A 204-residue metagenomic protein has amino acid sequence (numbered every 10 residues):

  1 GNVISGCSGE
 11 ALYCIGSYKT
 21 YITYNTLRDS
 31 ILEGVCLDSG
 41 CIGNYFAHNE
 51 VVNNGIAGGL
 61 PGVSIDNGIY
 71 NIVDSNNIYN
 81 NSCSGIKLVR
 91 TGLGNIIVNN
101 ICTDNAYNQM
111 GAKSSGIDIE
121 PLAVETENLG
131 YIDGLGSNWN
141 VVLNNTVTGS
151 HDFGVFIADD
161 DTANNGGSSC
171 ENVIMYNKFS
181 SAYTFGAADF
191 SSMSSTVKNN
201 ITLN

Functional and structural regions predicted by a protein language model:
G1-L12, S195: Short intrinsically disordered, low-complexity coil segments enriched in acidic
S8-G16, I31-S39, V51, G55-D66 (+6 more regions): Short glycine/acidic-rich loop motifs that flank beta-strands on beta-rich extracellular proteins
S17, C41, G68-I69, G92 (+4 more regions): Small-residue (G/S/T/A) turn/hinge positions that recur once per unit in extracellular repeat modules
G116-E127: Flexible internal linker/loop segments at domain or repeat junctions
T126-I132, T162-N164: Surface-exposed intrinsically disordered loops and tails
S150-N165, S169-C170, S192-M193: Extended low-complexity acidic/polar segments
G166-N204: Leucine-rich solenoid repeat scaffolds
